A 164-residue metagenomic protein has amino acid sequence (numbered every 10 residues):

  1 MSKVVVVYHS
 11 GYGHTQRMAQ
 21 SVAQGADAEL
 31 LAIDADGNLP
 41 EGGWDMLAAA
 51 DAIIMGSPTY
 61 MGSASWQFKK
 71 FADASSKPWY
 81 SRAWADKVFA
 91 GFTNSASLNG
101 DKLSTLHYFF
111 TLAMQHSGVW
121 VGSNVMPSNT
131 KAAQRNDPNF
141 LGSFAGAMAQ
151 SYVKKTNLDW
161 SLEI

Functional and structural regions predicted by a protein language model:
M1-W84, T156-L162: N-terminal beta1-alpha1-beta2 submodule of the flavodoxin-like/Rossmannoid cofactor-binding fold
G11, A50, I54, Y60 (+5 more regions): Short glycine/serine/threonine-biased micro-segments
G25, P78, L112, H116 (+1 more regions): Change "in soluble alpha/beta enzymes" to "in soluble alpha/beta proteins
E41-G43, N124-I164: Glycine-rich phosphate/pyrophosphate-binding loop and the adjoining helix
G62-S63, S81, D86, N94 (+2 more regions): Generic structural "secondary-structure junction" signal
Q67, D101, T105, E163-I164: Soluble or luminal CAZymes and related metallo-dependent hydrolases
V88-F140: Short, glycine-/small-residue-rich phosphate/pyrophosphate-handling segment
